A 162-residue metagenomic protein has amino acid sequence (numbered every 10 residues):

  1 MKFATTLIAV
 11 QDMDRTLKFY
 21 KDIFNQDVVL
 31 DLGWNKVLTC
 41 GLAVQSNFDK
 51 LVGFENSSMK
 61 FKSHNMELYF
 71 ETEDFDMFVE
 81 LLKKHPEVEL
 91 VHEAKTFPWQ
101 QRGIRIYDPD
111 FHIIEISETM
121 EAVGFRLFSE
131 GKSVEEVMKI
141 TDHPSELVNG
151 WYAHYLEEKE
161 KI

Functional and structural regions predicted by a protein language model:
M1-K2, K60-N65, P98: Short glycine-enriched loop/turn motifs at secondary-structure junctions
M1-R15, M66-L68, T119-I162: N-terminal beta-strand motif that seeds the catalytic metal site of vicinal oxygen chelate
D12-D27, K84: Amphipathic alpha-helical segments
M13, N65-I113, E130-G131, I140-E146 (+1 more regions): Vicinal oxygen chelate
N25-D31, E89-H92: Short secondary-structure junctions
D27-K62, I113-E118: Conserved short beta-strand elements that form part of the metal-binding/catalytic scaffold of enzyme active sites
